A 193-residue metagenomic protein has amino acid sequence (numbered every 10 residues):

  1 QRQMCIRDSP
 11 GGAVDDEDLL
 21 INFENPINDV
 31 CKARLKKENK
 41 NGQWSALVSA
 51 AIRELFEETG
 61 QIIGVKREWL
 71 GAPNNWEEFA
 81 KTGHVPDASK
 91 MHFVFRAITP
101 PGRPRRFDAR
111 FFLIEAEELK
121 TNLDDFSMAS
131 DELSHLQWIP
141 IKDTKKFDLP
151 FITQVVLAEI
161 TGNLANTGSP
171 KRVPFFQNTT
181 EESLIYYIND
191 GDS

Functional and structural regions predicted by a protein language model:
Q1, V14: Short polar catalytic/cofactor-binding loops
R2-I6: Short, small-residue-biased leader/transition segments that mark boundaries at the very start of proteins
P10, D16, D29-K37, A72-S193: Nudix hydrolase/Nudix homology domain
E38-A51: Alpha-helix-centered segments that form part of catalytic cores
A50, R67-L70: Short glycine/proline-centered loop/turn elements that form peptide/ligand docking sites
E58-I62: Short alpha-helical functional segments enriched in proximate histidine and acidic residues
